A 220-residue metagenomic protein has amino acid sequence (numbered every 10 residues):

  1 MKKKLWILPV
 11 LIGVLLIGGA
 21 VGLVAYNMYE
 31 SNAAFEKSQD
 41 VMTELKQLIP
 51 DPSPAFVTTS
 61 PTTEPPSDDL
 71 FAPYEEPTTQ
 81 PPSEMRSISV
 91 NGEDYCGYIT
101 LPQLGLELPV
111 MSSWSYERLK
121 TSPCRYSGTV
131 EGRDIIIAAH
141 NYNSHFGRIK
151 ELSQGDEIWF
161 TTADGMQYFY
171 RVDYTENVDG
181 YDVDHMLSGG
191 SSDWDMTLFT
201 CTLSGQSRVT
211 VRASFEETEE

Functional and structural regions predicted by a protein language model:
K4-E220: Solvent-exposed, non-transmembrane regions of membrane-associated and secreted proteins
